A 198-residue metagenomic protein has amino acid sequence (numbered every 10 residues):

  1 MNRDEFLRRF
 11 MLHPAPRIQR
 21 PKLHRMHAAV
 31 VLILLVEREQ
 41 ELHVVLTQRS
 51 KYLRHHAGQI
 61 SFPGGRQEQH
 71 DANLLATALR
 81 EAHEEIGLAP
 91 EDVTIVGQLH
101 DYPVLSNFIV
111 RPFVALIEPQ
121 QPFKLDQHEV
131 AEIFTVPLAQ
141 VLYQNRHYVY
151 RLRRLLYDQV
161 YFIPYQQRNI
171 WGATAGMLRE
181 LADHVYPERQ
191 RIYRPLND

Functional and structural regions predicted by a protein language model:
M1-S61, R66-Q120, V130, R151-L152 (+1 more regions): N-terminal leader/linker segments that precede catalytic domains of diphosphate-processing enzymes
P122-D126: Short, solvent-exposed recognition segments
Q127-Y157: Amphipathic alpha-helical blocks and their helix-capping loop/short-beta junctions
